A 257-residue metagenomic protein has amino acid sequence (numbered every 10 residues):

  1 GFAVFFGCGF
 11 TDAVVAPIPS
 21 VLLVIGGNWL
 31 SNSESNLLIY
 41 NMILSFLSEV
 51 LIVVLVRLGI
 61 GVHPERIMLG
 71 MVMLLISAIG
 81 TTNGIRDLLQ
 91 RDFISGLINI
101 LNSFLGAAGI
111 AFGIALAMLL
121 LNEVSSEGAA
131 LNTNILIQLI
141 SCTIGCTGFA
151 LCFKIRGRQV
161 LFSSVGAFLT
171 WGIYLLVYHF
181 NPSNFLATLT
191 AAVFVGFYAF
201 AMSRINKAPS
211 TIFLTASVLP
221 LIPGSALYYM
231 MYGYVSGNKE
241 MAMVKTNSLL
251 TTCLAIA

Functional and structural regions predicted by a protein language model:
G1-G80, L151, V160-F162: Core alpha-helical transmembrane segments of integral membrane proteins
R57-L175, H179-Y198, K207-L254: Generic detector of multi-pass transmembrane helix bundles and their immediately adjacent loops in polytopic membrane
R204: Double-stranded DNA-binding cores of transcription factors and transposases
